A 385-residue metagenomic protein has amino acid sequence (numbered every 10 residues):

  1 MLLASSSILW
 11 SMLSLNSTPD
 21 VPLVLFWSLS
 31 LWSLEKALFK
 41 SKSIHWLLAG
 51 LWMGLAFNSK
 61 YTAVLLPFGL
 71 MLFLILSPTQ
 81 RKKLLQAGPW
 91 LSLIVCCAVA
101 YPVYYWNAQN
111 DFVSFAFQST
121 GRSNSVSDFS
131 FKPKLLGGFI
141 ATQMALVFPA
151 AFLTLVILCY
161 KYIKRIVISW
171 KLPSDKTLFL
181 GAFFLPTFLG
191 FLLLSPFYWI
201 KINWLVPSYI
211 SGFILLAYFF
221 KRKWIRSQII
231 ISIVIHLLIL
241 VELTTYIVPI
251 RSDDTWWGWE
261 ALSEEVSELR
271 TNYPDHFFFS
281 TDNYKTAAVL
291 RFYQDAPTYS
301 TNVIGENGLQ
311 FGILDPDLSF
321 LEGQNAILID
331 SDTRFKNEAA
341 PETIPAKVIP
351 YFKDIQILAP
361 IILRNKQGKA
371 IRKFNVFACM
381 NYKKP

Functional and structural regions predicted by a protein language model:
M1-I8, M53, F57: Short helix- or helix-capping micro-motifs that position conserved polar/aromatic residues at function-defining sites
L9-W10, F57, G181-K201, V241-T245: Transmembrane-helix signature of polytopic, lipid-linked glycan biosynthesis machinery
S14-P22: Short acidic/glycine- and proline-prone juxtamembrane loop motifs at membrane-interface regions of multi-pass membrane
S30-H45: Membrane-interface transmembrane helices that cradle and orient dolichyl/undecaprenyl
H45-Y61, V95-C96: Membrane-interface alpha helices of multi-pass inner-membrane proteins
L55, P67-T177, F183-T187, L192: Transmembrane-lumen/periplasm boundary regions of multi-pass, lipid-linked membrane glycan transferases
L146-P149, L178, L185-F188, F197-W224 (+1 more regions): Hydrophobic/aromatic-rich transmembrane helices and adjacent perimembrane loops
Y198, I202, I225-P274, Y284-Y299 (+2 more regions): Membrane-proximal, lumen/periplasm-facing interface regions of secretory-pathway glyco- and lipid-modifying enzymes
